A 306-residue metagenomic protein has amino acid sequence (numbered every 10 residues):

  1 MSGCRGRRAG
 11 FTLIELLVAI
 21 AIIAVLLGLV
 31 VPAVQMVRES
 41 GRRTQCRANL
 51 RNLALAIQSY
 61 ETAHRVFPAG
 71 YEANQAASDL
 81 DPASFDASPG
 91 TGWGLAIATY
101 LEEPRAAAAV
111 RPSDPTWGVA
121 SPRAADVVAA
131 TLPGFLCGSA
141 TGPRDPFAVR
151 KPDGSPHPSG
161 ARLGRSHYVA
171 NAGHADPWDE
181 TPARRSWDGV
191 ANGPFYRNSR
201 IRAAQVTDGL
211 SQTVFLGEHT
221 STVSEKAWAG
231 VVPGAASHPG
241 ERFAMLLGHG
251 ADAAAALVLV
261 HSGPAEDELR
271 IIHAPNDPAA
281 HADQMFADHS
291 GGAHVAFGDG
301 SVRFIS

Functional and structural regions predicted by a protein language model:
M1-F11, A77-D79: N-terminal leader/signal peptides at the extreme start of proteins
S2-G3, A33, S237: Coiled-coil-like amphipathic alpha-helices with heptad-repeat character
S2-G3, L16, I23, G142: Post-cleavage N-terminal segment of exported redox proteins
R8-R42, N52: N-terminal single-pass transmembrane signal-anchor helix
V25, R42-S306: Surface-exposed loop/linker segments characteristic of extracytoplasmic
